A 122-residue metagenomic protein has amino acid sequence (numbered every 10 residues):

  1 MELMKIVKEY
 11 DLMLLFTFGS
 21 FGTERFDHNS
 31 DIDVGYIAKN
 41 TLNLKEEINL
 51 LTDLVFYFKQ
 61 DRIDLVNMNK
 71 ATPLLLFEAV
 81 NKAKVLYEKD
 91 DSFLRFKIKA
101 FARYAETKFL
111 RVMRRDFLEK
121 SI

Functional and structural regions predicted by a protein language model:
M1-L14, G22-E24, N40-I122: Catalytic core of pol beta-like nucleotidyltransferases
F18-S30: Short edge beta-strands and adjacent turn/loop segments
S30-I32, I63: Change "...and in nucleic-acid phosphodiester-cleaving endonucleases..." to "...and in nucleic-acid processing enzymes
G35-K39: Short hydrophobic/aromatic beta-strand micro-patches that form the beta-sheet surface supporting nucleotide- or nucleic
